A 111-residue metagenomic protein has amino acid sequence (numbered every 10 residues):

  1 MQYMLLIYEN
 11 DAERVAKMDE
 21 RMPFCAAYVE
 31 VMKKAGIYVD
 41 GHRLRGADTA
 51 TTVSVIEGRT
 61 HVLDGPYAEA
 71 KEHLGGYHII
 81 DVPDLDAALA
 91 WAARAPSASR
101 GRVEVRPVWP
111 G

Functional and structural regions predicted by a protein language model:
M1-G111: Conserved, structured core segments of small domains
